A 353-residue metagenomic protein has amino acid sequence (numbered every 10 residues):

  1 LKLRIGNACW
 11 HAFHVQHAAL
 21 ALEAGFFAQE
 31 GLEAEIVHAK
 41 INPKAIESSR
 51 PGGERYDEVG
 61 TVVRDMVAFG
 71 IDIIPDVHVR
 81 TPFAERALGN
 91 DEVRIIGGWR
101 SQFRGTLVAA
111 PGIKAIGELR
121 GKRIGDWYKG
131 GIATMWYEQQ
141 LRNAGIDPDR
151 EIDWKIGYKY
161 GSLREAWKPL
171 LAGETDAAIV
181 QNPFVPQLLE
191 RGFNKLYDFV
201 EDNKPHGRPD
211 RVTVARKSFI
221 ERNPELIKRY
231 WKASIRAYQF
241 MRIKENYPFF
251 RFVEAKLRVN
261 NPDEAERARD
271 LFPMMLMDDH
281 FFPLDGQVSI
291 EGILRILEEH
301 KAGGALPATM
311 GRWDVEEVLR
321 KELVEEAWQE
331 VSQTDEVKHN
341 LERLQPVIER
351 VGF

Functional and structural regions predicted by a protein language model:
L1-S162, A166-A172, D176-N182, L196-F199 (+1 more regions): Short, glycine-/small- and polar/acidic-enriched structural segments that line small-molecule recognition paths
E33-A45, D153-I156, R267-D279, G311-E325: Short linear loop/turn motifs
A45-R55, P273-I290, E326-E330: Short amphipathic alpha-helical segments at helix boundaries and their inter-helical linkers
R64, G117, M135-Q139, K168 (+6 more regions): Solvent-exposed, polar/charged alpha-helical surfaces in well-ordered, non-transmembrane soluble domains, broadly
V77-H78, E165-N261: Pocket-lining segment of extracytoplasmic ligand-binding domains
N223-M310: Secondary-structure end/capping motifs
L297-F353: Conserved C-terminal helix/tail region of periplasmic/extracytoplasmic solute-binding proteins
